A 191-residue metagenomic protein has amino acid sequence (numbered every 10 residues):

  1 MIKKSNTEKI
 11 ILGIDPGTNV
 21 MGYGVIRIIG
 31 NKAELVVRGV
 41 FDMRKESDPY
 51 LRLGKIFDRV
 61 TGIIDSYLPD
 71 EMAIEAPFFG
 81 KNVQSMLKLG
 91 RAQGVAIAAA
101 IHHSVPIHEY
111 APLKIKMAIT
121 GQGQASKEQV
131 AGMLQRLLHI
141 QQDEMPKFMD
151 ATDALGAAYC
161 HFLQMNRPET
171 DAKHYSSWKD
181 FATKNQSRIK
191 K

Functional and structural regions predicted by a protein language model:
M1-K191: Phosphate- and other anionic-substrate recognition elements at nucleic-acid/protein interfaces
